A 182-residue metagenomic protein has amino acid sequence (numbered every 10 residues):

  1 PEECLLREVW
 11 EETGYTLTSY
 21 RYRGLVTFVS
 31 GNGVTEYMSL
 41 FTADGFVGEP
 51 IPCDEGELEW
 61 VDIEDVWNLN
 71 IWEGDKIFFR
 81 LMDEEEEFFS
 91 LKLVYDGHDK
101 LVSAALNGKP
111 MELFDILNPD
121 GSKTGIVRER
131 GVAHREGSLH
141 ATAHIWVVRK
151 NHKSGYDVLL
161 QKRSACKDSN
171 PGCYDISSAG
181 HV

Functional and structural regions predicted by a protein language model:
E2-S19, V26-M82, A104-M111, K167 (+1 more regions): Unchanged
R23-S30, R130-H134: Short, solvent-exposed loop/turn elements at beta->coil junctions and helix N-caps that rim active or binding pockets
E84-M111: Charged phosphate-binding loop/patch that engages nucleotide di/tri-phosphates or the phosphate backbone of nucleic
G97, P119-D120, S154: Short, ordered coil/turn segments that flank beta-strands lining enzyme active or ligand-binding pockets
L101, K123, D157-V158: Hydrophobic "anchor" residues
P110-K150: Acidic, metal-coordinating catalytic segment for phosphate/diphosphate chemistry, firing primarily on the Nudix
T142, V147-S178: A glycine-rich, hydrophobic loop/mini-helix early in the fold
